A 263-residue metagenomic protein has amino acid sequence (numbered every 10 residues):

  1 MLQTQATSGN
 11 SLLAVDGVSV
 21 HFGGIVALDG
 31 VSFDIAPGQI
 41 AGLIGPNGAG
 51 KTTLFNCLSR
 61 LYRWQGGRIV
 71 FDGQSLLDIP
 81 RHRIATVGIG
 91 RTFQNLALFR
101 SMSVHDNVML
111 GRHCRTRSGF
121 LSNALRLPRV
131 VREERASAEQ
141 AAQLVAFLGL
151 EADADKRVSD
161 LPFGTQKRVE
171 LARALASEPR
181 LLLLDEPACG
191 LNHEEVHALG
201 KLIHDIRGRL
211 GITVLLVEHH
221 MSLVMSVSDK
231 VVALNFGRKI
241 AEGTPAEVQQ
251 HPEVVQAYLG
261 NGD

Functional and structural regions predicted by a protein language model:
L2-D263: Glycine-rich phosphate-binding loops of nucleotide-dependent enzymes
